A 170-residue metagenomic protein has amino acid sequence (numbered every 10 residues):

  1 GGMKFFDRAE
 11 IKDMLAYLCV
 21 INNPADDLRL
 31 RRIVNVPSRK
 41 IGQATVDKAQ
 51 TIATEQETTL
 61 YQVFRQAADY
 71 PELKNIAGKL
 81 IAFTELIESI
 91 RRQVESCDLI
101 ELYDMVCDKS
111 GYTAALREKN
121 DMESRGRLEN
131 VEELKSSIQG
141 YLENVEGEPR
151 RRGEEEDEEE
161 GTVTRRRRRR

Functional and structural regions predicted by a protein language model:
G1-A9: Conserved helicase motor
R8, K12-R170: Conserved helicase C-terminal RecA-like lobe
